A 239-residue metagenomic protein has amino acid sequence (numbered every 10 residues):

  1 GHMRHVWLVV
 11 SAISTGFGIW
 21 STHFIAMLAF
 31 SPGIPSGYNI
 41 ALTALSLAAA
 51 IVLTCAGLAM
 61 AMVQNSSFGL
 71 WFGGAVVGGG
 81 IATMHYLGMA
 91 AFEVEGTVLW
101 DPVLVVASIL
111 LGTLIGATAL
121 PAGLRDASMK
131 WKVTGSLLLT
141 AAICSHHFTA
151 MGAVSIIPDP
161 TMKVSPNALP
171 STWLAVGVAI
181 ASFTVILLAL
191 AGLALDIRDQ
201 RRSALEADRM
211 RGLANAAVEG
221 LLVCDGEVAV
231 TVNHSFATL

Functional and structural regions predicted by a protein language model:
H2-A91, P102-L114: Individual alpha-helical transmembrane segments in multi-pass integral membrane proteins
W7-T15, V77, D126-T149: Alpha-helical transmembrane segments of multi-pass integral membrane proteins
P102-V105, V164-L187: Membrane-interface transmembrane-helix boundary segments in multi-pass integral membrane proteins
A119-R125, V178-D208: Juxtamembrane or sensor-core-proximal signal-transducing alpha helices that couple sensory domains to cytosolic
L139-A168: Hydrophobic transmembrane alpha-helices
E206-E227: PAS/LOV and related PAS-like sensory modules
E227-V228, T238: PAS/PAS-like sensory domains across diverse signaling proteins
A229-N233: Conserved hydrophobic beta-strand signature of PAS-family and PAS-like sensory domains
